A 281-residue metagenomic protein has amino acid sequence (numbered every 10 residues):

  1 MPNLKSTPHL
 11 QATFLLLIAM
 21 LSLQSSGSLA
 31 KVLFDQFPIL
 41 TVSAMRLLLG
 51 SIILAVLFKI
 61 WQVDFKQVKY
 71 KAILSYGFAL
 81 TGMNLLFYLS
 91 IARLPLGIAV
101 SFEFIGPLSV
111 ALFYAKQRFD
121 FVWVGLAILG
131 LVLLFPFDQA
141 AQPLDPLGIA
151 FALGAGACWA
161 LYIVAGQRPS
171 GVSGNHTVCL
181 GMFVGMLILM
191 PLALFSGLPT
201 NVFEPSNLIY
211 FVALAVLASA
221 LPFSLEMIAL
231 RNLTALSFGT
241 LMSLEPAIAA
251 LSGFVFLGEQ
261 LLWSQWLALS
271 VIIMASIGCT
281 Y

Functional and structural regions predicted by a protein language model:
M1-L21, S51-S75, K116-V122, A140-D145 (+4 more regions): Membrane-interface interhelical linkers
M1-T41, S75-F78, G82-L86, L129 (+2 more regions): Glycine-/small-residue-enriched transmembrane alpha-helix faces in small-molecule transporters and effluxers
P2-K5, L47, N207, S243-Y281: C-terminal-most transmembrane helix of multi-pass membrane proteins
L33, V42, R46, S90 (+7 more regions): Hydrophobic/aromatic residues within transmembrane alpha-helices of multi-pass small-molecule transporters
Q36-G82, V110, L126, C158-Y162 (+2 more regions): Transmembrane alpha-helices of multi-pass small-molecule transport proteins
T41, L48, Y88-R118, A155 (+1 more regions): Specific alpha-helical transmembrane segments that line the substrate/conduction pathway and gating interfaces
M45, A99-F102, A165-M186, S219-V255: Helix-helix packing/entry segments at the starts of transmembrane helices
L54, I105, F119-D138, S264-Y281: Hydrophobic transmembrane alpha-helices of multi-pass small-molecule transport proteins
